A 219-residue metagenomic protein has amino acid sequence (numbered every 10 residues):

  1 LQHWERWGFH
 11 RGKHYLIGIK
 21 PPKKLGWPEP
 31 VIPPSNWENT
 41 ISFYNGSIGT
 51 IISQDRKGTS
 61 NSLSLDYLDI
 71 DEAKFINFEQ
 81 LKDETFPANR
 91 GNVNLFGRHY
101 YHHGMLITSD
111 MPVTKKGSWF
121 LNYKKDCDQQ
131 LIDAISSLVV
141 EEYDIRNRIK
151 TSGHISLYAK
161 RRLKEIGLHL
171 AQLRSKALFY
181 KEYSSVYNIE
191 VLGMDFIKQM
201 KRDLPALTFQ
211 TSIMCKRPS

Functional and structural regions predicted by a protein language model:
L1-S219: Phosphate/NTP-binding elements of NTP-utilizing enzymes
